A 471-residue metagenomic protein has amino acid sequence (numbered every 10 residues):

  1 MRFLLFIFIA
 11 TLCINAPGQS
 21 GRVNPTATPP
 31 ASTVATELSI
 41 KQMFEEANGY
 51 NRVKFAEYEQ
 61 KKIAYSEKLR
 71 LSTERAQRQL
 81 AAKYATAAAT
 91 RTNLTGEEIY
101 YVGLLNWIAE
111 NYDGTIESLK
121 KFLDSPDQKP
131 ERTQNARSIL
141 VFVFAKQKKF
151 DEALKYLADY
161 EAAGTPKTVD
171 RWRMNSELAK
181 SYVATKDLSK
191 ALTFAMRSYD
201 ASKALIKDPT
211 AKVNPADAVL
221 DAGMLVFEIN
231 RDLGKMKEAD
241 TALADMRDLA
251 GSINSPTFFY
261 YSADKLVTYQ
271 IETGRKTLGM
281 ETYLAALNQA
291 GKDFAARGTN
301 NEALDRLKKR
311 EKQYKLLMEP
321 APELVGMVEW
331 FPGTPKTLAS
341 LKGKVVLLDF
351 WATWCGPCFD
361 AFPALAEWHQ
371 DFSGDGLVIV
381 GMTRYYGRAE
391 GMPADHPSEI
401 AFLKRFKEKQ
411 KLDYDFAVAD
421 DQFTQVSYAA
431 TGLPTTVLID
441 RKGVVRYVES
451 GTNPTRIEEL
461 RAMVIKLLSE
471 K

Functional and structural regions predicted by a protein language model:
Q19-E97: N-terminal leader/linker segments that initiate helical-solenoid repeat arrays
F55-A56, D360-Q410, A417-V426, A462: Structural microenvironment flanking redox-active thiols in thiol-disulfide oxidoreductases
E67-Y84, W107-K120, A145-A158, L188-A204 (+1 more regions): Helix-turn-helix repeat elements of alpha-solenoid scaffolds
A81-T95, L123-T133, E161-D170, A201-A216 (+1 more regions): Flexible helix-coil transition and linker loops at the boundaries of alpha-helical arrays
E272-M327, A339-K342, A389: N-proximal helix/coil linker or "cap" segments that precede and/or mark the start of modular domains
V325-V346, H369-F372: A short beta-strand-turn-helix
E408-Y414, V418-I465: Thiol/disulfide oxidoreductase modules built on the thioredoxin-like
